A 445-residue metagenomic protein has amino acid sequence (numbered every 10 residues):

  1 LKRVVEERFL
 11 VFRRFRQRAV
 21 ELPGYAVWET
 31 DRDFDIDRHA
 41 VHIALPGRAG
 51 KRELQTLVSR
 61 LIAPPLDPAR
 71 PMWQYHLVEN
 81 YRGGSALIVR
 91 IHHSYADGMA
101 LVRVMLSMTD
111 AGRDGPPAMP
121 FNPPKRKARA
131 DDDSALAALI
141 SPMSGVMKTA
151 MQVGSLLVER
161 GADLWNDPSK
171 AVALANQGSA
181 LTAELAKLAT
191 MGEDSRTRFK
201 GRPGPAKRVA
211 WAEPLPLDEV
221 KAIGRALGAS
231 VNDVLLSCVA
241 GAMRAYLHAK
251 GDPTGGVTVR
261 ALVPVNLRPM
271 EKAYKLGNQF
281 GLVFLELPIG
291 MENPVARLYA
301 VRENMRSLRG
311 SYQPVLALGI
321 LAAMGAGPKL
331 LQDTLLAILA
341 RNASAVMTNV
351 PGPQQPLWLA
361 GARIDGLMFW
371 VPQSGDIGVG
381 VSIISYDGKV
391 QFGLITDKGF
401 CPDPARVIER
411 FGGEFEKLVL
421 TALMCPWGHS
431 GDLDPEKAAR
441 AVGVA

Functional and structural regions predicted by a protein language model:
R3-I377, V381-V444: Soluble acyl-CoA-dependent acyltransferase catalytic core bearing the H(X)4D motif
